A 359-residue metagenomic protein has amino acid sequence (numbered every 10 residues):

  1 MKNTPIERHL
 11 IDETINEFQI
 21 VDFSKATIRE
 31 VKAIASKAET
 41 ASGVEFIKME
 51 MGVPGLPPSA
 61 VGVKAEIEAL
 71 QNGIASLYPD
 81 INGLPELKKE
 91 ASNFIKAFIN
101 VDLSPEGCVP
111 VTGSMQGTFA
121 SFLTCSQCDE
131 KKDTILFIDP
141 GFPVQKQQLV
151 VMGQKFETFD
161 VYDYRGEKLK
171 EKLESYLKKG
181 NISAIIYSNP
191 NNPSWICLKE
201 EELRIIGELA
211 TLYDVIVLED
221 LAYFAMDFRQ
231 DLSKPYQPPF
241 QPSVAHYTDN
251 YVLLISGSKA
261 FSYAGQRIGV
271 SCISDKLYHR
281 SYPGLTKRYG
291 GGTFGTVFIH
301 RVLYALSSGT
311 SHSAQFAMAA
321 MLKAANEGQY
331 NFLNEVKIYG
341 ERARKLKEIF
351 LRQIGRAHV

Functional and structural regions predicted by a protein language model:
T4-I11, E17-Q116, E167, L322-N326: N-terminal small-domain helix-loop-helix segment of the aminotransferase-like
E30, E86, E90, R301 (+1 more regions): A non-catalytic, amphipathic alpha-helix used as a structural packing/dimerization or gating element in enzyme scaffolds
V31, M49, E66, A91 (+9 more regions): Generic structural signal for small/hydrophobic residues in well-ordered secondary structure, especially within
G55-S59, P193-I196, A225-D227, A260-G265 (+2 more regions): Short catalytic/ligand-binding loop motif for oxyanion handling, primarily in non-cytosolic enzymes, centered on
S59-V63, V150, F228-L232, A264-R267 (+1 more regions): Short aromatic-enriched loop/helix-cap "lid" or pocket-rim segments at secondary-structure transitions that line
Q71, A75-Y213, L218, F224-Y247 (+1 more regions): Conserved core of the PLP fold type I
Y247-K337, E348-G355: Conserved core segment of the aminotransferase class I/II
A357-V359: Conserved small/polar residues in nucleotide/adenosyl-binding loops
